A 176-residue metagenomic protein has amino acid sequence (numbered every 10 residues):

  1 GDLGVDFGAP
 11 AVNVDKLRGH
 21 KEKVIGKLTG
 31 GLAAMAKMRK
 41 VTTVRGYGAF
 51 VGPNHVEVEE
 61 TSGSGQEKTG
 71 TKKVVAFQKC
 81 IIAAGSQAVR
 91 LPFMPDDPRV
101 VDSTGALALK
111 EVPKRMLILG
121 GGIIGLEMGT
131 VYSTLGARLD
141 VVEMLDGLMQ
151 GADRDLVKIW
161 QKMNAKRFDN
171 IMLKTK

Functional and structural regions predicted by a protein language model:
G1-V112, L145-M149, D153-K174: Glycine-rich flavin
K110-A152: Rossmann-like NAD(P)H-binding beta-loop-alpha module
